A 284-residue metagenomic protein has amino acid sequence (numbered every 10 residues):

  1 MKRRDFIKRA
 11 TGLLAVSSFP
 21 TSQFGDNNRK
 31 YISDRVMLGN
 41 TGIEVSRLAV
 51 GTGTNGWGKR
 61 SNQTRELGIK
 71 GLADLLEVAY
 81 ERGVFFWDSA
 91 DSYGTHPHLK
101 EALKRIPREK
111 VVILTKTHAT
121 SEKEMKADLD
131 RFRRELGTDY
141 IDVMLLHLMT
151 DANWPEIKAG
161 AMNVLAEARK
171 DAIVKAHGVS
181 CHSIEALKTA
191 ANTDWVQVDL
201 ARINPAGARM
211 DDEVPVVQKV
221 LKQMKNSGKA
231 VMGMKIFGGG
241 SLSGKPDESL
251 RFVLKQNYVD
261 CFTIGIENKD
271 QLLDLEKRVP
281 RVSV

Functional and structural regions predicted by a protein language model:
K2-E109, F252: N-terminal binding-site loop/beta-alpha segment at the start of enzyme catalytic domains that lines or forms
R4, L148-V284: Beta/alpha (TIM)-barrel catalytic core signal, keyed to glycine-rich beta->alpha loops juxtaposed to Asp/Glu that bind
K30-V36, H96-P97, M125-F132, S183-L187 (+1 more regions): Alpha-helical scaffolding within the catalytic cores of extracellular/periplasmic polymer-degrading hydrolases
L38, V50, W87, I113 (+4 more regions): Conserved, mostly hydrophobic/aromatic
N40-G42, K100-R108, F132-T138, A191-D194 (+1 more regions): Acidic (Asp/Glu)-rich catalytic clusters
T64-V78, K123-E135, H182-T189, K245-L250: Short, acidic/polar
A90-Y93, R105-E124, L145-T150: Structural motif corresponding to the early beta-alpha repeats
L136-A152: Active-site groove signature of glycoside hydrolases
